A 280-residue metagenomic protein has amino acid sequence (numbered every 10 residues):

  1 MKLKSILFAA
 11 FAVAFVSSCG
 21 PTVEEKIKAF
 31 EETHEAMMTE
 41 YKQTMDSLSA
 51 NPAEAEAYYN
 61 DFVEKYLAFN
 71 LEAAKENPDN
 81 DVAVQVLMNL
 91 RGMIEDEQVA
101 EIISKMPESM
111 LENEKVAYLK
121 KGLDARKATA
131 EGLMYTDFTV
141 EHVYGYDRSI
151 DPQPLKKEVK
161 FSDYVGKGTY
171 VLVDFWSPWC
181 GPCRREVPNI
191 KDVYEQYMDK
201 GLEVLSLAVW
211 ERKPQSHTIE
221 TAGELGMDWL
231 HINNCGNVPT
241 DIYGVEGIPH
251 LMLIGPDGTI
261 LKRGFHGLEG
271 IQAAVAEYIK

Functional and structural regions predicted by a protein language model:
M1-L7: Bacterial N-terminal signal peptides that target proteins for export
F15-S18: C-terminal motif of bacterial Sec signal peptides marking the signal peptidase cleavage site
G20-T22, G181: Bacterial signal peptide processing site
T139-V171: A short beta-strand-turn-helix
G168-V171, F175-W179, E186, G247: Short pre-active-site segment immediately N-terminal to redox-active cysteine/selenocysteine motifs in thiol-based
R184-L225, I232-I242, A273-A274: Structural microenvironment flanking redox-active thiols in thiol-disulfide oxidoreductases
L225-M227, N234-I279: Thiol/disulfide oxidoreductase modules built on the thioredoxin-like
